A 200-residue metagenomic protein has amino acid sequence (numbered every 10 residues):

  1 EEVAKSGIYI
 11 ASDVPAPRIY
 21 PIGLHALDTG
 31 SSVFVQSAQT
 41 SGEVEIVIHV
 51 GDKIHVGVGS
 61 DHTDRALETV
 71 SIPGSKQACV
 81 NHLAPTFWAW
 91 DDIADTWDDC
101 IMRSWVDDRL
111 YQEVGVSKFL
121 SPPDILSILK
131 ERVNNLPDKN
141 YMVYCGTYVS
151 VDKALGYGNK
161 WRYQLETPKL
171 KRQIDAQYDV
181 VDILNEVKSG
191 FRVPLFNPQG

Functional and structural regions predicted by a protein language model:
E1-D138, M142, V149-G200: Catalytic-core "active-site belt" of small-molecule-metabolizing enzymes, emphasizing His/Asp/Glu-rich regions
